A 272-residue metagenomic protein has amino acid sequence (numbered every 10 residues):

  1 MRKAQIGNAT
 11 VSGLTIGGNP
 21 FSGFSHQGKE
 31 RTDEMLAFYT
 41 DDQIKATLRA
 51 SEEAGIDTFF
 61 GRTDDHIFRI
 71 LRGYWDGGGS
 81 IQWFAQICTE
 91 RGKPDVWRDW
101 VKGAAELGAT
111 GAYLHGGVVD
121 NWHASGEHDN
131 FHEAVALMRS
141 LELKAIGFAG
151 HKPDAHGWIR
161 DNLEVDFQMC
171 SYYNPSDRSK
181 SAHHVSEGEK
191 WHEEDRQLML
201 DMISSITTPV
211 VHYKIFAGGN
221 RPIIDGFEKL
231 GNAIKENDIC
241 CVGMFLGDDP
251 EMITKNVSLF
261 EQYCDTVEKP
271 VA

Functional and structural regions predicted by a protein language model:
A4-I6, T10-G13, R31, D42-R49 (+5 more regions): Structured C-terminal cap/extension of enzyme domains
S12-G18, T58-G61, I81-I87, A112-L114 (+4 more regions): Hydrophobic faces of well-ordered beta-strands that scaffold small-molecule active sites in alpha/beta enzyme cores
M35-S125, I146: Active-site beta->alpha loop and helix N-cap motifs at the rims of alpha/beta catalytic domains
T63-G79, G92-R98, V118-A136, P153-W158 (+3 more regions): Active-site-adjacent beta->alpha loops and helix N-cap segments on the catalytic face of soluble alpha/beta enzymes
G77-S80, E106-T110, S140, D161-M169 (+2 more regions): Glycine-enriched alpha-helix->loop->beta-strand junction motifs that scaffold or abut catalytic
G116-E127, R139-A145, A182-G188: Surface-exposed cleft-lining segments at the edges of enzyme active sites
G116-V118, F167-R178, A233-D249: Glycine-rich phosphate-binding active-site loops on the catalytic face of alpha/beta enzymes
I159-K190, D201: Histidine/lysine/aspartate-rich catalytic loop segments that bind and position anionic ligands
